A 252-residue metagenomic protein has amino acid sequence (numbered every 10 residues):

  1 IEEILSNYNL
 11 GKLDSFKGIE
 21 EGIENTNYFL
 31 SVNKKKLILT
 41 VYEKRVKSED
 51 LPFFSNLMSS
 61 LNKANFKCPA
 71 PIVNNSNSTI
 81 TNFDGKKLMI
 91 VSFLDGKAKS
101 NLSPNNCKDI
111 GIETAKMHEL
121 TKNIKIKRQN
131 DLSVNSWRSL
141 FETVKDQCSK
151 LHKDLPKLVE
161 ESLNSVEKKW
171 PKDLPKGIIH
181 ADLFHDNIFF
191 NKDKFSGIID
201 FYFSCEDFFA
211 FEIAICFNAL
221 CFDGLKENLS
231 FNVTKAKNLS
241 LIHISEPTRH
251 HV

Functional and structural regions predicted by a protein language model:
I1-N7, K122-I126, R138-A181, N191: An alpha-helical support segment within catalytic cores of ATP-dependent transferases
N7-L13, A64-K67, S245: Short secondary-structure junctions
L10-Y28: ATP-binding glycine-rich phosphate-binding loop
I23-K34, I38-L39, P71, N164-F211: Active-site acidic catalytic loop and adjacent metal/ATP-binding pocket of ATP-dependent phosphoryl transfer enzymes
K35-K125: ATP-binding pocket architecture of kinase catalytic cores
V46, A98, I188, E206 (+1 more regions): Conserved protein kinase catalytic core
N191-N238: Active-site Asp-x-Gly
I242-V252: Single conserved hydrophobic/aromatic residue that forms the stacking wall/gate of nucleotide- or nucleobase-binding
